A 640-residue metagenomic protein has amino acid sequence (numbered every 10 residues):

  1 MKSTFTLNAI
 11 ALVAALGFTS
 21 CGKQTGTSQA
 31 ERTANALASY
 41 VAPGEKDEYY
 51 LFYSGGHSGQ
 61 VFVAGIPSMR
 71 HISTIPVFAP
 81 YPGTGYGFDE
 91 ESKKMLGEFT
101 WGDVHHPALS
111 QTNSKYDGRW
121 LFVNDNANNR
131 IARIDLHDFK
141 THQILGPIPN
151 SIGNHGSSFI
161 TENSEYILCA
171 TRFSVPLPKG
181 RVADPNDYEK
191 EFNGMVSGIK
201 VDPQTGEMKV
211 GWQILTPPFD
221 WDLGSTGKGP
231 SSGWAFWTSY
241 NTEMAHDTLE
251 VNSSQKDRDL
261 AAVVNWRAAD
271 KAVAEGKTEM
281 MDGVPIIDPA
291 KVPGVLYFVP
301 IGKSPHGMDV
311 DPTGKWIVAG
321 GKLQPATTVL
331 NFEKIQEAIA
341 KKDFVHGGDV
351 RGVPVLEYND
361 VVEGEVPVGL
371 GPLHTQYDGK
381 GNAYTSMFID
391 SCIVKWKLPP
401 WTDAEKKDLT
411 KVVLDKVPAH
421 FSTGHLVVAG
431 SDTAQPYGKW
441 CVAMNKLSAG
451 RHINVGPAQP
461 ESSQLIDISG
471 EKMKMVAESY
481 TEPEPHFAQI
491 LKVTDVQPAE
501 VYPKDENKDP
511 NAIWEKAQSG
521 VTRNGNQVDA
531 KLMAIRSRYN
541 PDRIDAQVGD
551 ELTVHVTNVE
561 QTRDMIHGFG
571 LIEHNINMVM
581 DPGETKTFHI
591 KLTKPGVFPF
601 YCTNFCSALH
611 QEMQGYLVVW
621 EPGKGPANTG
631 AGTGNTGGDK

Functional and structural regions predicted by a protein language model:
M1-A9: Bacterial N-terminal signal peptides that target proteins for export
G17-S20: C-terminal motif of bacterial Sec signal peptides marking the signal peptidase cleavage site
G22-G520, N635-T636: Predominantly soluble domains enriched in secretory-pathway, periplasmic, or organellar proteins
V63-G65, H142, Q376, P541-T562 (+3 more regions): Beta-strand cores of secreted/periplasmic/IMS beta-sandwich domains, seen most often in copper-related folds
Q143-I144, H555-F588, A608-L617: Histidine- and aromatic-enriched segments that form or immediately flank copper-ligand environments
V295-L296, G364, P541-I544, N575-M580 (+1 more regions): Beta-strand-rich interaction surfaces with strong enrichment in secreted/lumenal proteins
V521-E551: N-terminal edge beta-strand
M580-K640: Extracellular/periplasmic metallocenter environments
